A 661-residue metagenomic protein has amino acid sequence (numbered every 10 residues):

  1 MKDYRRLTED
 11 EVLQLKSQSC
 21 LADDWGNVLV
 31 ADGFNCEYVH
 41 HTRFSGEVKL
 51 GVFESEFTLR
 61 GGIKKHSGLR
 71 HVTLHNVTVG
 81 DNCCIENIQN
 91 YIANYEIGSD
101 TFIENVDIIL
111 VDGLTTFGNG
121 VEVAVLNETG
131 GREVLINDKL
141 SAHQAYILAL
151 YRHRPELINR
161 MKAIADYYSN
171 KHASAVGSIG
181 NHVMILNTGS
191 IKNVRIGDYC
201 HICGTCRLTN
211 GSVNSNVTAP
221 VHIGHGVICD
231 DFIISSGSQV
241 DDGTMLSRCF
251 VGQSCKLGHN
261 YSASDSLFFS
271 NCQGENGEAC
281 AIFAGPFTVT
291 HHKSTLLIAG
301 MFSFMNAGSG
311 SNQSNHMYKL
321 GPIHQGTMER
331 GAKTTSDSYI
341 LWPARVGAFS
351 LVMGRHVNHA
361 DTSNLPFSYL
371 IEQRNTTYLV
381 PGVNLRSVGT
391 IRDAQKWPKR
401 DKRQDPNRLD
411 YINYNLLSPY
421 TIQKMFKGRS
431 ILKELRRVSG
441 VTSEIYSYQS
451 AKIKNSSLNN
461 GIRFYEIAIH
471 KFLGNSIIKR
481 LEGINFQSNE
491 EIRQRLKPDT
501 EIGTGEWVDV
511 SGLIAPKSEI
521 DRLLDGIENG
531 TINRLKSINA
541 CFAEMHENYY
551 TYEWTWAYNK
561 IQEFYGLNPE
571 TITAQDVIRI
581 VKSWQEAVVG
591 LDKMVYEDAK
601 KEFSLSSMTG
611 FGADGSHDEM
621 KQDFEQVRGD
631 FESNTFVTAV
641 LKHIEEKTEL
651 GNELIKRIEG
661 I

Functional and structural regions predicted by a protein language model:
M1-L7: Intrinsically disordered, low-structural-confidence terminal and linker regions
L13-A22, V30-F53, F57-L69, T78 (+5 more regions): Glycine-rich hexapeptide-repeat left-handed beta-helix
H71, V79-G80, K171, T188: Long, structured ligand/cofactor-binding scaffold of large enzymes
N90-Y91, Y95-I97, T101-F102, D107-F117 (+8 more regions): Long, charge-dense tracts
V106, Q373-I661: Long, compositionally biased intrinsically disordered regions
R160-G180: Glycine-rich adenosyl-nucleotide cofactor-binding module
